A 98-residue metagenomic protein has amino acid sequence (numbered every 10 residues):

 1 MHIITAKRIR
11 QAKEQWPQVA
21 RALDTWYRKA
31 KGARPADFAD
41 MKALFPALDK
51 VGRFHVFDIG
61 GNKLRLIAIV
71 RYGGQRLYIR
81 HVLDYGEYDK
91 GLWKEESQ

Functional and structural regions predicted by a protein language model:
M1-K63, R71-Y78, G86-Q98: Basic, Lys/Arg-enriched alpha-helical interface segments
L83: Compact, Lys/Arg-rich rRNA/RNP-binding cores from ribosome-related proteins
